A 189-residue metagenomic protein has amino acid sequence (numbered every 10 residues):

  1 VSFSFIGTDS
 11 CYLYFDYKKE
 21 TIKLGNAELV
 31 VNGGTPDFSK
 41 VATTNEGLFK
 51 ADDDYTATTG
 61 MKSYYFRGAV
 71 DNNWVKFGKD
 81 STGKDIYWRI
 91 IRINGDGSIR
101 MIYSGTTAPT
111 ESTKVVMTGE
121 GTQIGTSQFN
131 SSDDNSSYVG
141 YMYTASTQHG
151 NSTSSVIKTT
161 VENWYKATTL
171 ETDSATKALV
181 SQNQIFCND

Functional and structural regions predicted by a protein language model:
V1-D189: Long, domain-scale functional regions
